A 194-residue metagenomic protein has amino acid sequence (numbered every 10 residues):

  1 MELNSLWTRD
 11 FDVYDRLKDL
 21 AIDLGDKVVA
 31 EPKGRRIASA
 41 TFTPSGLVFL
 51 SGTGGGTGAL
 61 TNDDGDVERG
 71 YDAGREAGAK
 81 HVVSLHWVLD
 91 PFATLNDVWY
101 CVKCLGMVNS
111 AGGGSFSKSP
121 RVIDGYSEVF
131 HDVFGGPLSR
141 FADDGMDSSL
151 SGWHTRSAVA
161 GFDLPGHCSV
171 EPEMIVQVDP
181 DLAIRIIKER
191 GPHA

Functional and structural regions predicted by a protein language model:
M1-A79, V83-Y100, G113-A194: N-terminal presequence-like segments and the immediate start of the first folded domain
K103-S110: Short glycine-rich or small-residue beta-strand-to-loop segments that form or flank ligand, phosphate, metal/Fe-S
